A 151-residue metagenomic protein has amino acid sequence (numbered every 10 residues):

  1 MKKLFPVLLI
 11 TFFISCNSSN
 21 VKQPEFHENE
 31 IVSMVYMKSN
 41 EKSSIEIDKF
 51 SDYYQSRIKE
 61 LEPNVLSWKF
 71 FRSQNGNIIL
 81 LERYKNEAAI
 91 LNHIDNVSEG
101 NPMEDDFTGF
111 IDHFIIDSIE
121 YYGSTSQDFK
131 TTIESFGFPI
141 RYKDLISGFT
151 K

Functional and structural regions predicted by a protein language model:
K2-V7: Sec-dependent signal peptide recognition, specifically the positively charged N-region followed immediately by
F12-S15: C-terminal motif of bacterial Sec signal peptides marking the signal peptidase cleavage site
N17-Q23: Bacterial lipoprotein signal-peptidase II cleavage site
E30-K38: Active-site-flanking beta-strand signature of metal-NTP-handling nucleotidyl enzymes and homologous cyclase-like
K38-K49: Short, surface-exposed ligand-recognition loops at beta-strand->loop->(often short) alpha-helix junctions that present
K59-S67, R83-Y142, I146: An amphipathic, aromatic/His-enriched active-site/gating alpha helix that lines ligand/cofactor pockets
F71-S73: Short beta-strand micro-motifs enriched in acidic
N77-I78: Hydrophobic residues embedded in beta-strands of well-ordered beta-sheets
